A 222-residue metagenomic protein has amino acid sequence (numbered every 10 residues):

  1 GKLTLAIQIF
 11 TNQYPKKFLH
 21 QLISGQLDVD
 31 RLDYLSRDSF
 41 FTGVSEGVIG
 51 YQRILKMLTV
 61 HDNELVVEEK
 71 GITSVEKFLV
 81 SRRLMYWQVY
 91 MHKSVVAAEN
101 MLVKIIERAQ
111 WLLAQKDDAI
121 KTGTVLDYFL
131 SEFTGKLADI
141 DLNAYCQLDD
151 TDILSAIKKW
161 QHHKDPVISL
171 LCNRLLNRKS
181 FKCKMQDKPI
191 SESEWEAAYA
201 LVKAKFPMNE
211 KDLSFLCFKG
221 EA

Functional and structural regions predicted by a protein language model:
K2-A222: Histidine-centered, transition-metal-coordinating active-site segments
